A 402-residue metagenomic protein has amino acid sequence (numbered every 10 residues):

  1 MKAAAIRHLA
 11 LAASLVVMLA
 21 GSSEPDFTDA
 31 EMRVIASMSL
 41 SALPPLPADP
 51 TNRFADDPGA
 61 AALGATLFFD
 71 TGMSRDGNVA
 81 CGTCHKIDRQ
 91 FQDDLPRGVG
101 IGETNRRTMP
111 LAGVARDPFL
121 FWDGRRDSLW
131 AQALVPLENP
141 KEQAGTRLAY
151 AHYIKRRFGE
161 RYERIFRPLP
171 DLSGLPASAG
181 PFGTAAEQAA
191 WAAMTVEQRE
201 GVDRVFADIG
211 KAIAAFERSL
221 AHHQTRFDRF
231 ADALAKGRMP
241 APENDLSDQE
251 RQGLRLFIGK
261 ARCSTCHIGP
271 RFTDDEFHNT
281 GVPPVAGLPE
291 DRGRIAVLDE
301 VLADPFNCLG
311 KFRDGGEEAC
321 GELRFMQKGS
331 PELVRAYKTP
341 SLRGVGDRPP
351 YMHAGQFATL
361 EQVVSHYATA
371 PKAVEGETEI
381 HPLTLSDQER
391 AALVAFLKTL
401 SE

Functional and structural regions predicted by a protein language model:
K2-H8, L19-E402: Periplasmic c-type cytochrome electron-transfer domains
A10-L15: Hydrophobic helical h-region of N-terminal Sec-dependent signal peptides in bacterial secretory/periplasmic proteins
